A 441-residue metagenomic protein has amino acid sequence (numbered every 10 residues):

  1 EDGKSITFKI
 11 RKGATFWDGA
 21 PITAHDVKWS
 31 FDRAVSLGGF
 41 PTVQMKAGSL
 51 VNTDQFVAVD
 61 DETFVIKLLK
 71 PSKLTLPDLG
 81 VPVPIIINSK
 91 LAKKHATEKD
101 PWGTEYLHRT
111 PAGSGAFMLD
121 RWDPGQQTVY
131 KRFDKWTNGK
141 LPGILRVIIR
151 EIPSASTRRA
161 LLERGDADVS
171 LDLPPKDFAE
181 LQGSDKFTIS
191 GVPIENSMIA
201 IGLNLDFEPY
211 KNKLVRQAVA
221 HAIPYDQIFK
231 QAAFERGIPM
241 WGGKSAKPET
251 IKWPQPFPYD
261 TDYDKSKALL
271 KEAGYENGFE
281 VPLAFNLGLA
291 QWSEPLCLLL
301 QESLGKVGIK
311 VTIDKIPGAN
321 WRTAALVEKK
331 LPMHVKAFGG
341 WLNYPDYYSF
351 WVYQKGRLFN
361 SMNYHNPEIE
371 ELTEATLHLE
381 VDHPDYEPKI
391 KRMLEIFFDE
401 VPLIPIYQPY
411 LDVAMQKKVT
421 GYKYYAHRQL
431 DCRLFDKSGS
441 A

Functional and structural regions predicted by a protein language model:
E1-F40, V59, V65-K67, R158-R164 (+1 more regions): Aromatic- and charge-enriched surface segment that lines or borders ligand/interaction sites
K9, M45-H95: Surface-exposed binding/hinge segments that line and control ligand-binding clefts or catalytic entry sites
R11, E105, F133-E180, K310-T312: Ligand-site clamp/hinge motif
T75-L79, E180, S190, D206 (+3 more regions): Periplasmic-binding protein-like
P82-P142, R146, Y263-D264, A268 (+1 more regions): Gly/Pro-rich hinge or "lid" segments in bacterial periplasmic/extracellular proteins
F117, G237-E272, L289-P295: Structural transition elements
K306-W321, V327-K329, Y347-K417, A441: Extracytoplasmic/peripheral linker and loop segments enriched in polar/acidic and small residues with frequent Thr/Pro
V413-A441: Long beta-strand-rich cores associated with HINT superfamily self-processing modules
